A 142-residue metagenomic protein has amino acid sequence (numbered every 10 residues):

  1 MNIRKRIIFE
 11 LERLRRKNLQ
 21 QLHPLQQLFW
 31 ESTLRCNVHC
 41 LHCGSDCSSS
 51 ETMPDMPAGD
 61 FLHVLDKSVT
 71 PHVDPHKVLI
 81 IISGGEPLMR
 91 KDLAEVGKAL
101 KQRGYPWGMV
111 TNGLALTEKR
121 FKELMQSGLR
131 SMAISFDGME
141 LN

Functional and structural regions predicted by a protein language model:
N2-S131: Conserved alpha-helical substructure of the radical SAM core
N112-G113, F136-M139: Histidine-centered beta-alpha loop that forms part of the nucleotide-sugar donor binding/catalytic region in diverse
